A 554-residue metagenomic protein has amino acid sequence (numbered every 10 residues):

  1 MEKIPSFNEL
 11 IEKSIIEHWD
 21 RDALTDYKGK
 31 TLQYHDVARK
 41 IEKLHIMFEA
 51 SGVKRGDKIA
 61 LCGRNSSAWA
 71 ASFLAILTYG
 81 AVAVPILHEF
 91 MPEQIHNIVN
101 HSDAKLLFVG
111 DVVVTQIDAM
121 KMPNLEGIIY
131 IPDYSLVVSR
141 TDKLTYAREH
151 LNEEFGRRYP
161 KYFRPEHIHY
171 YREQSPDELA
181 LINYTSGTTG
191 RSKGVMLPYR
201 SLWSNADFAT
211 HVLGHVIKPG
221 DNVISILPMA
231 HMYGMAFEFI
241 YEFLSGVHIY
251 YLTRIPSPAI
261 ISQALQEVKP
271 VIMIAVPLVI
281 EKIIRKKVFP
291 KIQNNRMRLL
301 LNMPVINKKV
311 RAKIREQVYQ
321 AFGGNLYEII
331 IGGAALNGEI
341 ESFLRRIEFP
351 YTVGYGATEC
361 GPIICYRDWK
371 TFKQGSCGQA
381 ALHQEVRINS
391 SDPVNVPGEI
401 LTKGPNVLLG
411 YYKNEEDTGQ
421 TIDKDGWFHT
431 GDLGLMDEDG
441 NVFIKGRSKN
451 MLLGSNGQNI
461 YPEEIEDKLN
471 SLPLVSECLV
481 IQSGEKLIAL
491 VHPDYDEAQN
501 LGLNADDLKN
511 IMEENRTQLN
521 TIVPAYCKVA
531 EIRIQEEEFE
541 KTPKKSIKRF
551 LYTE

Functional and structural regions predicted by a protein language model:
L10, S51, T78-R157, E485: Structural core segment of the AMP-binding/adenylate-forming
L10-Q33, T189: AMP-dependent adenylate-forming
W19-D20, E149, E153-Y184, R191 (+1 more regions): Conserved pre-ATP/AMP-binding loop-to-beta segment of ANL
K30, I46-E93, I226: Conserved AMP-binding/adenylate-forming
Q33-H35, Y171-R172, A180-A206: Conserved AMP-binding A3 loop
F90, L107, G404, L409-G410 (+1 more regions): AMP-binding/adenylate-forming catalytic core of the ANL superfamily
W203-N222, M232-E316, N325, P350: Conserved AMP-binding/adenylation subdomain of ANL enzymes
M273, V310-V442, S448-M451, E466: Conserved AMP-binding/adenylate-forming
